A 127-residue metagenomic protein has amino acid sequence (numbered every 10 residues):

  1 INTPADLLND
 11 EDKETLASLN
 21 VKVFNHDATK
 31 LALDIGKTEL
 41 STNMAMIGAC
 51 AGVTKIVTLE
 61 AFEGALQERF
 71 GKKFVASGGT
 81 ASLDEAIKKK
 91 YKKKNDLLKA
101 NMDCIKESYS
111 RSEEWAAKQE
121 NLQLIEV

Functional and structural regions predicted by a protein language model:
I1-V127: Active-site cofactor/cluster-binding pocket
